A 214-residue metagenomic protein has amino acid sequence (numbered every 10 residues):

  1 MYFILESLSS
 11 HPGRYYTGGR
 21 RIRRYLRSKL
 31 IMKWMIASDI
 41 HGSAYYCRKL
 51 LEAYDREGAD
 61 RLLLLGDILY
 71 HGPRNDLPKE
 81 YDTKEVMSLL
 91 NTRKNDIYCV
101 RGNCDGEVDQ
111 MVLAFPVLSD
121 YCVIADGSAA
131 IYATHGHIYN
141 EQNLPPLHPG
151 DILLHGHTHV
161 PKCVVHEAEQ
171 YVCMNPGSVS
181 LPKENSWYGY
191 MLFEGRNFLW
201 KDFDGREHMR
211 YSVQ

Functional and structural regions predicted by a protein language model:
F3-L5, P12, Y16, L26: Short hydrophobic targeting helices and cationic amphipathic motifs that mediate membrane/organellar targeting
G19-I31: Short, Lys/Arg-enriched N-terminal segments with co-localized hydrophobic residues within the first ~10-30 amino acids
K29, T92-K94, L118-S119, D126-S128 (+3 more regions): Short, well-ordered coil/turn elements that cap or connect secondary structure elements
K33-D126: Core catalytic region of metal-dependent phosphoesterases/phosphodiesterases, especially metallo-beta-lactamase-like
D39, G66-D67, G102, H135 (+2 more regions): Active-site glycine-centered loops adjacent to acidic/histidine catalytic or metal-binding residues that shape
P73-D76, D109-L113, S119, N143-L144 (+3 more regions): Short, well-ordered secondary-structure micro-motifs
L90, I124, A133-H135, G177: Generic structural signal for conserved hydrophobic packing positions in ordered secondary structure
A130, H137-Y211: Conserved beta-sheet core of the metallophosphoesterase superfamily
